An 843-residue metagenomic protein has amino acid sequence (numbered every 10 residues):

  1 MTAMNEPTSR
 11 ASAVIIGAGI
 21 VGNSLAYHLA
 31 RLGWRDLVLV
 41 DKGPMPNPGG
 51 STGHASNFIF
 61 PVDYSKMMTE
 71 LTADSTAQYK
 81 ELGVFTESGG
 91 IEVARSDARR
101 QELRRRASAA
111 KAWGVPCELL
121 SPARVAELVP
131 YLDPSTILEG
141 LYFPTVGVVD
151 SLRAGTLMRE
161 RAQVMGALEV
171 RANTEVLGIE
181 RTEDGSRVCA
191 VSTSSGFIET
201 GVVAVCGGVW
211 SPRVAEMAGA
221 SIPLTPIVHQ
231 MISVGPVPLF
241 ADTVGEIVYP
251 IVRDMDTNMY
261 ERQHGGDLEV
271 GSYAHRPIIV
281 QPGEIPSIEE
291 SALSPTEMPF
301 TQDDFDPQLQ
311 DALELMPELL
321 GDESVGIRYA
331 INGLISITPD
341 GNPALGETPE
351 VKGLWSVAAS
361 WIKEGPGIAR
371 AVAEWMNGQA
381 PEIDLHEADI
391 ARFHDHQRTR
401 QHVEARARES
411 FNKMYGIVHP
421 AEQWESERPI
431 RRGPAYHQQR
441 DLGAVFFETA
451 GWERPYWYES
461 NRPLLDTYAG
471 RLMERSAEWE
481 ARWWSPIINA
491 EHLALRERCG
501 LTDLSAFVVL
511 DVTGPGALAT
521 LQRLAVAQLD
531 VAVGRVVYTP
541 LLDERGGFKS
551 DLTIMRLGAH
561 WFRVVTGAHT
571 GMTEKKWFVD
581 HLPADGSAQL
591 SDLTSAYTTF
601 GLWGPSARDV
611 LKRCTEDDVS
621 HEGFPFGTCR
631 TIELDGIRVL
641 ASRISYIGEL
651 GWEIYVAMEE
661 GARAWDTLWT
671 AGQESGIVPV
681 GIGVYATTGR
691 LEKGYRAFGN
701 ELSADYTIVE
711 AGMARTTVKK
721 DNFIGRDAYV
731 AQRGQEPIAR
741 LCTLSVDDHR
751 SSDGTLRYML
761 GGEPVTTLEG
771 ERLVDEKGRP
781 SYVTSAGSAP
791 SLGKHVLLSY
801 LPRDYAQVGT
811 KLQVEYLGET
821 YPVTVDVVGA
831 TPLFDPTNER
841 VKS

Functional and structural regions predicted by a protein language model:
V14-I16, V40, I198-W210, A369: Short hydrophobic core segments
A30-S51: Glycine-rich FAD pyrophosphate-binding loop
G50, G89, S221, V237-K352: Active-site lid/adjacent beta-loop-alpha segment flanking the redox-cofactor pocket in flavoenzymes
H54-P61, E92, A218-E246, V508-D511 (+4 more regions): Central beta-strand plus flanking loop segment that forms part of the substrate or channel wall within the catalytic
A55-L128, D256-E261, G265-G271, I279 (+5 more regions): Dinucleotide-binding Rossmann-like beta1-alpha1 core, especially the glycine-rich loop that anchors the ADP
Y142-G201: Helical element adjacent to the flavin cofactor pocket in flavoenzyme catalytic cores
S151, D256, P295-E427: C-terminal catalytic lobe of FAD-dependent flavoproteins
H394-S843: Glycine/proline-enriched, intrinsically flexible loops and inter-domain linkers
